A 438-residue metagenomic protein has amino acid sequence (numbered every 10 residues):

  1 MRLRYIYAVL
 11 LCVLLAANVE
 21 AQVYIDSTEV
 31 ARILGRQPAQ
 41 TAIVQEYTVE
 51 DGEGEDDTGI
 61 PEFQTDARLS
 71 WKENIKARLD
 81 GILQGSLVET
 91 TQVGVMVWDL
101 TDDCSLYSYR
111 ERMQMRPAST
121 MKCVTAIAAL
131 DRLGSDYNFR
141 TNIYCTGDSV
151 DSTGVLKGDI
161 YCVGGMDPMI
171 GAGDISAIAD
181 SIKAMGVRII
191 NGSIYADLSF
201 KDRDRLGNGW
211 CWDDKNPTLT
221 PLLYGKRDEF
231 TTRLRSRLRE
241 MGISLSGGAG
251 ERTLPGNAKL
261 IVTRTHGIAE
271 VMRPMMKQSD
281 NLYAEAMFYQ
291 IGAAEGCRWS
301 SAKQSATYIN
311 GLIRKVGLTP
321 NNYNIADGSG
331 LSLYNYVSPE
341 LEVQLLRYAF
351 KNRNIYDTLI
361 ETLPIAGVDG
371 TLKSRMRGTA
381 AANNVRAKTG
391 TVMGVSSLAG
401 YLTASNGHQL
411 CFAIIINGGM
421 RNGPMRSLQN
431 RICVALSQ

Functional and structural regions predicted by a protein language model:
M1-S27: Bacterial Sec-dependent N-terminal signal peptides
D26, A31-T101, Y107-E111, I178-A184 (+1 more regions): Beta-lactamase-like hydrolase cores
P61-S70, S108-P117, I160-I170, A179 (+7 more regions): Second-shell loop/turn segments in exported
V88-Q92, R110-R112, A118-M121, D136-N138 (+9 more regions): Extracytoplasmic
D103, P117-S135, I194, R233-L238 (+2 more regions): Active-site SXXK
S135-D202, W210-P217, Y224: Active-site-adjacent, His/Asp/Glu-enriched structural segments that form or flank metal-binding and acid/base networks
G225-I360: A small/polar active-site loop signature that marks catalytic segments
N324-Q438: C-terminal soluble interaction/assembly domains
